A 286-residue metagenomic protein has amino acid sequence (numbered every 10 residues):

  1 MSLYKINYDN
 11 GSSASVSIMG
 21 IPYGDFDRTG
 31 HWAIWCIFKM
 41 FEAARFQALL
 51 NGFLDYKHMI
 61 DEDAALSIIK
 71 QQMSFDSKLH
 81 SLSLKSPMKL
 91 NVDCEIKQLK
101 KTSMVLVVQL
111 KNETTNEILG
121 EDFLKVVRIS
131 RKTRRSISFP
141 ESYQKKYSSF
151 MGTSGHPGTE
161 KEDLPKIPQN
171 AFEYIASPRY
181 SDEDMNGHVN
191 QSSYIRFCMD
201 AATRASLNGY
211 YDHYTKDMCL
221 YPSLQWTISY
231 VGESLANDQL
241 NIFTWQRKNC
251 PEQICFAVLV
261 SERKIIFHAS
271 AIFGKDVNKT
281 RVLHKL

Functional and structural regions predicted by a protein language model:
M1-Q72, E121, V127-Q225, N278-L286: Hot-dog-fold acyl-thioester-processing enzymes
L3-I6, N10-V16, Q72-K161, Y230-L286: HotDog/MaoC-like acyl-thioester-processing domains
